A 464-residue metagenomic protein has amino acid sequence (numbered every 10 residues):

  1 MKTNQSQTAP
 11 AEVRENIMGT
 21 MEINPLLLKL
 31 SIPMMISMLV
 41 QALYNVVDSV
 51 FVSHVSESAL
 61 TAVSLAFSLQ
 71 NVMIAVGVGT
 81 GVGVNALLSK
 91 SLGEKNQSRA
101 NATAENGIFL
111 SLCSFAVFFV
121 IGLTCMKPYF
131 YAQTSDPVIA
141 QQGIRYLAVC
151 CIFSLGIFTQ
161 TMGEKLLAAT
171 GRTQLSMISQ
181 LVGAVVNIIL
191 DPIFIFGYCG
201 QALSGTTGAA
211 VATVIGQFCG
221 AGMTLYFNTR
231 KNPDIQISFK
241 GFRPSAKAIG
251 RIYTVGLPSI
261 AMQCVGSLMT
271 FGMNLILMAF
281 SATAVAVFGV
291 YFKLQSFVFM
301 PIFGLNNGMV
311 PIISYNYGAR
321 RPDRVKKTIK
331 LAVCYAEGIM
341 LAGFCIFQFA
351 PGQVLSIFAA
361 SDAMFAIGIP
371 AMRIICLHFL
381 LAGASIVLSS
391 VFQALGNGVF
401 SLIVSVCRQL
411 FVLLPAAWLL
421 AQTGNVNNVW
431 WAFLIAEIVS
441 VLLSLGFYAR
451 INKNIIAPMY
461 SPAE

Functional and structural regions predicted by a protein language model:
M1-S31, L88-L155, Q201-L257, I313-H378 (+1 more regions): Short alpha-helical transmembrane segments in multi-pass integral membrane proteins
T20, N24-L43, V47, L69-V76 (+6 more regions): Residue-level signal for short hydrophobic patches within transmembrane helices of multi-pass membrane transporters
K29-D48, V149, Q160, G183 (+5 more regions): Transmembrane helical elements of multi-pass membrane transporters/channels
L39, L43-T61, F130-P137, I193-S204 (+5 more regions): Helix-terminus/linker motif at the lipid-water interface of multi-pass membrane proteins
S49, A86, K127, K165 (+5 more regions): Small-residue-mediated transmembrane helix hinge/kink sites in multi-pass secondary transporters
L60-V120, I157-S176, V287-P351, A382-V404: Small-residue-rich hydrophobic transmembrane alpha-helices
G81, C150-A168, S176-A184, A209-T224 (+4 more regions): Short runs within selected transmembrane alpha-helices of multi-pass transporters and secretion channels
G122, K165, D191, I195 (+7 more regions): Structural signal for membrane-spanning alpha-helices in multi-pass inner-membrane proteins, emphasizing helix cores
